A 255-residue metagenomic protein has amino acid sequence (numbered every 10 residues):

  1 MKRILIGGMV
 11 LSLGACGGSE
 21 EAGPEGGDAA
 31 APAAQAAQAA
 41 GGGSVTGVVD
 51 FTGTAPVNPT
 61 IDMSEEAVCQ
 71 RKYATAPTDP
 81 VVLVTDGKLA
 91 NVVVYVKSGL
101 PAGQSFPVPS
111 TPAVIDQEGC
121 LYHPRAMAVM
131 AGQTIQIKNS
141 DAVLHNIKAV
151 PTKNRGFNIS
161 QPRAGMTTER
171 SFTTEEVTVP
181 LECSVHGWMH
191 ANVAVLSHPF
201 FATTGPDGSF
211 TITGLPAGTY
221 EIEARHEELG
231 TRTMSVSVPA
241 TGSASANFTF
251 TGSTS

Functional and structural regions predicted by a protein language model:
K2-V10: Sec-dependent signal peptide recognition, specifically the positively charged N-region followed immediately by
S12-A15: C-terminal motif of bacterial Sec signal peptides marking the signal peptidase cleavage site
G17-S255: Extracytoplasmic copper-binding redox domains, predominantly the cupredoxin/blue-copper superfamily
